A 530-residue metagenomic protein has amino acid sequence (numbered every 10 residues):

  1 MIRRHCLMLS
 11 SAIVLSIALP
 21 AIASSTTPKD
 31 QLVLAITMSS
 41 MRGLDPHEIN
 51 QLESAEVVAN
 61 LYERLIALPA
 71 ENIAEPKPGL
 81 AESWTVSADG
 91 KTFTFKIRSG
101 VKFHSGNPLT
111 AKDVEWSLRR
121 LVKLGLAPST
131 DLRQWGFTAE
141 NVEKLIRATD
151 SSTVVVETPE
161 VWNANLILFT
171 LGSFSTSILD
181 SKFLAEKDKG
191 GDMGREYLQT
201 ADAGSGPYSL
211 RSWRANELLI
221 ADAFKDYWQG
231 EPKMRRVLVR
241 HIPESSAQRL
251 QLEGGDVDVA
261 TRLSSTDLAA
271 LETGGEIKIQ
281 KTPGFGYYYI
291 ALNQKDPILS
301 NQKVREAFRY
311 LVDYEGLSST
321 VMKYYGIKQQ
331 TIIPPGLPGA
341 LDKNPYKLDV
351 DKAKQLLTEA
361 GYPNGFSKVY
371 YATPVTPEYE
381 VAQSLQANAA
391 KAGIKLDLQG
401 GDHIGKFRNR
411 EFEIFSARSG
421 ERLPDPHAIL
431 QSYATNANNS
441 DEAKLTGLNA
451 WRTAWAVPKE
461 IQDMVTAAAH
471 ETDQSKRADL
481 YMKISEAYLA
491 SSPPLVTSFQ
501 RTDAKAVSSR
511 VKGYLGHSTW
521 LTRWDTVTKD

Functional and structural regions predicted by a protein language model:
I22, N293, K323, I327-E359 (+1 more regions): Structural transition elements
A35-A88, R119, A201-P207: N-terminal lobe/hinge region of extracytoplasmic solute-binding protein
M38-A55, L80, N107, D131 (+5 more regions): A structural "hinge/loop" feature
E56, R214, L218, L311-G339 (+2 more regions): Detector for C-terminal structural segments
P69-E71, T170-P232, R236, D351 (+1 more regions): Gly/Pro-rich hinge or "lid" segments in bacterial periplasmic/extracellular proteins
E82-P128, T149, V155-E157, N165 (+2 more regions): Aromatic- and charge-enriched surface segment that lines or borders ligand/interaction sites
K96, R133-K187: Surface-exposed binding/hinge segments that line and control ligand-binding clefts or catalytic entry sites
E196, F224-A270, K395: Ligand-site clamp/hinge motif
